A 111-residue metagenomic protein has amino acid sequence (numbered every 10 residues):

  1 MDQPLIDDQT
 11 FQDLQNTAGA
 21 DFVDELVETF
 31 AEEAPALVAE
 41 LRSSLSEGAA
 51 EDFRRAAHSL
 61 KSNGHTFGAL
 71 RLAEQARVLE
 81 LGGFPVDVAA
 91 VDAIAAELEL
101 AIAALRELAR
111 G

Functional and structural regions predicted by a protein language model:
M1-Q9, D24-L26, A31-E32, L37 (+2 more regions): Amphipathic, coiled-coil-like alpha-helical segments
Q9-L14, E47-A49: Short hydrophobic/aromatic-rich motifs at helix boundaries and adjacent loops
F11-D24, R55: Short, charged, low-complexity loops and linkers
A18, L41, L45-D52, F67-G68 (+1 more regions): Short helix-adjacent coil turns
